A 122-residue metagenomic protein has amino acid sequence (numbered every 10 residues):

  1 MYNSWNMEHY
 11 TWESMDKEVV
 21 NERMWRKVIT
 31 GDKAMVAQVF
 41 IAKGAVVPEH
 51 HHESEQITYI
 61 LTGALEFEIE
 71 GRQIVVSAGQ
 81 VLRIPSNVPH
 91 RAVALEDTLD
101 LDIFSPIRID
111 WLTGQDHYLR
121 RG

Functional and structural regions predicted by a protein language model:
M1-K33, A37, D116-G122: A short, N-terminal "cap"/entry segment at the start of jelly-roll beta-barrel domains of the cupin/DSBH fold
E22, A37-H51: Conserved short histidine dyad/triad with adjacent acidic residue
A37, F67-I69, L101, I109-T113: Anionic, Ser/Thr-rich low-complexity intrinsically disordered regions
F40-A42, H52-F67: Short, conserved beta-strand element in jelly-roll/cupin
L61-T62, S77-A78, E96: A cytosolic small-molecule/anion-sensing beta-strand core signal
G71-S86: Short acidic-glycine-tyrosine-enriched beta hairpin
S86-D110: Ligand-binding loop in jelly-roll beta-barrel domains
